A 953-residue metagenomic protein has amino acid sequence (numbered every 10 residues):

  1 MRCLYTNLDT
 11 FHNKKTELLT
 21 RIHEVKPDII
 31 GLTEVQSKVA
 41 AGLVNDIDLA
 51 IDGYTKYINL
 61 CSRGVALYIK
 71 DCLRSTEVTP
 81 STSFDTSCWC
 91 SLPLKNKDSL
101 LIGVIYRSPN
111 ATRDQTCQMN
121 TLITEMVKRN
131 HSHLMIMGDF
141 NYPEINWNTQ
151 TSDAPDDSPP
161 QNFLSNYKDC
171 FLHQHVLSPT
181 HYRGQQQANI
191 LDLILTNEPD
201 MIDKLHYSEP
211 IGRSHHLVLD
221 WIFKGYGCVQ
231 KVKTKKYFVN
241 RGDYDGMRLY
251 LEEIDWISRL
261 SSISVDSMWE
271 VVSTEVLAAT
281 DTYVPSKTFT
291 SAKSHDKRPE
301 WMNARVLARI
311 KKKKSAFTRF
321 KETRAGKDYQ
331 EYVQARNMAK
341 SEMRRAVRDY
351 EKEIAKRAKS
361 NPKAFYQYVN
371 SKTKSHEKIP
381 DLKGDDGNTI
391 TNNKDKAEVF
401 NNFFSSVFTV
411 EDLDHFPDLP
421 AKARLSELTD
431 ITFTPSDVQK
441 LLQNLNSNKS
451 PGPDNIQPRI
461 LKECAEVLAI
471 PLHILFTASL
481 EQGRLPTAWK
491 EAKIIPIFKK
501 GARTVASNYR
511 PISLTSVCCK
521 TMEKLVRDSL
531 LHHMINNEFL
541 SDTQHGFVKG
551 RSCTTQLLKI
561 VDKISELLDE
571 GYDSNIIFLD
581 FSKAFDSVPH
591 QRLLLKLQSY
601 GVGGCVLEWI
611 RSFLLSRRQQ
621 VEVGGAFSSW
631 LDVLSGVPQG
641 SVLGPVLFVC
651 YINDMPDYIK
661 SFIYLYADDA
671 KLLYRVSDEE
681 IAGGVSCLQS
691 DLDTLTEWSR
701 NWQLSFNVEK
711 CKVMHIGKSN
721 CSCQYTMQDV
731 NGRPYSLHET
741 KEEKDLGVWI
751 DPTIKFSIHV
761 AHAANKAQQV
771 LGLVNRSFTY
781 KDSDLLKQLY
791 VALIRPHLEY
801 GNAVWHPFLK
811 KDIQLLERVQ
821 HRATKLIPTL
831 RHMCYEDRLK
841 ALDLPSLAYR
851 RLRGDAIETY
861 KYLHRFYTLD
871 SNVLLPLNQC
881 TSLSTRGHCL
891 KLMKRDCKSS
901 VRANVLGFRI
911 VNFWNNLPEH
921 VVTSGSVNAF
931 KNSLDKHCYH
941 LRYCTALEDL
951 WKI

Functional and structural regions predicted by a protein language model:
M1-H131, A154-P155, N162-F163, Y167-C170 (+3 more regions): Short phosphate/oxyanion-binding micro-motifs
T20-L60, C117-P199, L249-I263, M268-E270 (+5 more regions): Metal-dependent phosphoesterases centered on the DNase I-like endonuclease/exonuclease/phosphatase
I47, P179-D200, L205-Y207, G625 (+2 more regions): Short, conserved micro-motifs composed of acidic
L100-G103, H133-M137, N141-T151, I222-T391 (+6 more regions): Arg/Lys-enriched, amphipathic patches
M126-M135, V526-Q544, D569, P645-R675: Active-site palm subdomain of RNA-directed nucleic acid polymerases
I222, Y226-C228, E252, I257-L260 (+13 more regions): Surface-exposed loop/turn segments and immediately adjacent short secondary-structure elements within folded domains
T288-F289, H295, E342, E351-A358 (+5 more regions): Non-catalytic, peripheral interaction segments enriched in hydrophobic/basic residues
F404, D430-P638, Y674, K787 (+1 more regions): Conserved pre-catalytic core of RNA-dependent polymerases
